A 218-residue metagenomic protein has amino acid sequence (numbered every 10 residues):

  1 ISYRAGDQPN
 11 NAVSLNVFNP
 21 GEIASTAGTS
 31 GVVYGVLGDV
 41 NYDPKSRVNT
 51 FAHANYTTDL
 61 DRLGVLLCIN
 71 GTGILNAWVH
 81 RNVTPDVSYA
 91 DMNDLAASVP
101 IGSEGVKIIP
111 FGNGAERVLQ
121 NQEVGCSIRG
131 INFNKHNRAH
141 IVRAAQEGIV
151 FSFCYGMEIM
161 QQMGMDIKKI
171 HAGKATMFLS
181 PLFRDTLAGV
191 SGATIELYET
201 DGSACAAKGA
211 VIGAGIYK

Functional and structural regions predicted by a protein language model:
I1-H171, T176-K218: Active-site core segments that coordinate phosphate-bearing ligands/cofactors across diverse enzyme families
